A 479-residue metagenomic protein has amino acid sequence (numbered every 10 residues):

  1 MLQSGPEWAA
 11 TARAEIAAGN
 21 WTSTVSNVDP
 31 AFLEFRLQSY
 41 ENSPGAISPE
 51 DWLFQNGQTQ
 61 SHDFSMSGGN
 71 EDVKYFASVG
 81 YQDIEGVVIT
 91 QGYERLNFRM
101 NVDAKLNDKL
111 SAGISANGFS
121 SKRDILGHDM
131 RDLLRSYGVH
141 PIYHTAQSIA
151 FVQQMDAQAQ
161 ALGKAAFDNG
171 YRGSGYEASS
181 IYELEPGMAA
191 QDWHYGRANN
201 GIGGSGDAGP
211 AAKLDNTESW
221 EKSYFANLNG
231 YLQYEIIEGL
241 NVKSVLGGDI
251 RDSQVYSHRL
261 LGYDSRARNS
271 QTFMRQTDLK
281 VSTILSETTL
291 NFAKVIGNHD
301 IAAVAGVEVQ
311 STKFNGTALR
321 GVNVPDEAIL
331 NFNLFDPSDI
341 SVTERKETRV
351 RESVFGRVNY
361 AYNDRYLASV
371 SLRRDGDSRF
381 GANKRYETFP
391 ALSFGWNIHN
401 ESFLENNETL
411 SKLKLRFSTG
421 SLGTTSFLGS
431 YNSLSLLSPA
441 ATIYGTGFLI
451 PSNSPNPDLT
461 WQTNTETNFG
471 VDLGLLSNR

Functional and structural regions predicted by a protein language model:
M1-I89, G127-D129, H144-G204, G209-S219 (+1 more regions): Residues embedded in well-ordered regular secondary structure
R95, N101-L110, S115-S120, E185-R259 (+1 more regions): Extracellular/periplasmic, surface-exposed regions of secreted and cell-surface proteins
L126-L133, L261-G262, L404-L410: Short, glycine/acidic-rich hinge or "gate" loops at secondary-structure transitions that mediate conformational
